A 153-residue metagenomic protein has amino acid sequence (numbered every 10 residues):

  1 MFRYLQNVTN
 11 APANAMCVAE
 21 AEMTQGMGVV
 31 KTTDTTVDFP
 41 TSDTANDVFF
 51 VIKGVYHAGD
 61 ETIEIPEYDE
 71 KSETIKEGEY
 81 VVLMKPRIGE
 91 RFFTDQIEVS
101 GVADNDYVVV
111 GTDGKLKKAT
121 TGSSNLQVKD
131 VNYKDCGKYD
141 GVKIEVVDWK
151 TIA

Functional and structural regions predicted by a protein language model:
M1-A153: Surface-exposed, low-hydrophobicity beta-strand/loop segments enriched in small/polar/acidic residues
